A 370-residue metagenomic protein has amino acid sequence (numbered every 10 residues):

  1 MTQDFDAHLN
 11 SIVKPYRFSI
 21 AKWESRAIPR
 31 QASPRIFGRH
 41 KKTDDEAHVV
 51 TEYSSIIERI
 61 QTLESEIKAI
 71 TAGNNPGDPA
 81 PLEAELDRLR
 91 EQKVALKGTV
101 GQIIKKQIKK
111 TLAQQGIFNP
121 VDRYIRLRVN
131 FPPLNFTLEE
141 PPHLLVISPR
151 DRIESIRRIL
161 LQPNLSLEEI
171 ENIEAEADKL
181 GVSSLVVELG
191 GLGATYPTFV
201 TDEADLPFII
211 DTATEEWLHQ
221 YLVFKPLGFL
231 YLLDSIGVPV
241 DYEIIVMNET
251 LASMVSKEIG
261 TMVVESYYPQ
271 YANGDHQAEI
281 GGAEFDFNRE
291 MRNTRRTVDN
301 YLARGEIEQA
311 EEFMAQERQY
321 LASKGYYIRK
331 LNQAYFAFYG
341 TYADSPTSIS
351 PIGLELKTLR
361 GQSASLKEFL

Functional and structural regions predicted by a protein language model:
M1-V121, S363-L370: N-terminal low-structure segments adjacent to metalloprotease catalytic domains across cellular compartments
F5, F18, F37, F118 (+11 more regions): Phenylalanine-focused residue identity feature
V13, R17, E64, T71 (+9 more regions): Generic secondary-structure transition motif, activating predominantly at the C-termini of alpha-helices
Y16, Y53, Y124, Y196 (+9 more regions): Sequence-level detector for tyrosine residue identity
V49, Y53-I56, I60, D202-D211 (+5 more regions): Solvent-exposed, acidic/flexible segments
S54, E58-Q61, S65, D211 (+7 more regions): Solvent-exposed, polar/charged alpha-helical surfaces in well-ordered, non-transmembrane soluble domains, broadly
Q61-K68, A72-Q277: Acidic/His-rich structured neighborhood in mature extracellular/periplasmic domains
Q277-L370: Pan-zinc metallopeptidase signature
